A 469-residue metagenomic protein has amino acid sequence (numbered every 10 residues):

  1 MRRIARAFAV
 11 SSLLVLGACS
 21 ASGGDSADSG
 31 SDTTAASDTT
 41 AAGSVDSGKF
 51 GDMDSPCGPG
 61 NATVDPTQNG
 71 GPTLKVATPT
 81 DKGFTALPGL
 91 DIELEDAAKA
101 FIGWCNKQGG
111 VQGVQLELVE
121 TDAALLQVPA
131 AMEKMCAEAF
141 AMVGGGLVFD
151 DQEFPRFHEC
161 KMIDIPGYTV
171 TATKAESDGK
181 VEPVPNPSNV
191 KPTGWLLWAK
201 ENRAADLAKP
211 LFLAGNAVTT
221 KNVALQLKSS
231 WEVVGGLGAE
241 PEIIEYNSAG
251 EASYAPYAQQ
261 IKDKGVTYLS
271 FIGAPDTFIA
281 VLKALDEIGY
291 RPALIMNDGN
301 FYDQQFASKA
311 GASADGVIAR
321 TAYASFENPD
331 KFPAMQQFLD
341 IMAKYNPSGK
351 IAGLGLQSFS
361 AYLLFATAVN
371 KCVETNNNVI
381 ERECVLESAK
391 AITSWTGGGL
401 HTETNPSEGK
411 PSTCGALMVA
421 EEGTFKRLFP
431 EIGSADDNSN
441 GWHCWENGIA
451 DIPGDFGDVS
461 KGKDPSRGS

Functional and structural regions predicted by a protein language model:
M1-G17: Sec-dependent bacterial lipoprotein signal peptides
I4, G89-D96, K107-D178, Y246-Y254 (+1 more regions): Beta-alpha junction/loop-to-helix N-cap segments that form part of ligand/metal-binding clefts
C19-S31: Bacterial lipoprotein signal-peptidase II cleavage site
D38-T67, T393-S469: Solvent-exposed, acidic/polar segments of extracytosolic/periplasmic ligand-binding ectodomains
D46, G58-T73, A77-K99, T121-A124 (+3 more regions): Extracytoplasmic "Venus flytrap"
A139-E245, A293-I318: Extracytoplasmic ligand/sensor domains, especially the bilobed periplasmic-binding protein
N216, K228, P275-A280, F326-A389: Extracellular/periplasmic ligand-binding modules, especially the Venus flytrap/periplasmic-binding
L285-S360, E431, D458, G462-S466: Extracellular/periplasmic periplasmic-binding protein-like sensory domains
